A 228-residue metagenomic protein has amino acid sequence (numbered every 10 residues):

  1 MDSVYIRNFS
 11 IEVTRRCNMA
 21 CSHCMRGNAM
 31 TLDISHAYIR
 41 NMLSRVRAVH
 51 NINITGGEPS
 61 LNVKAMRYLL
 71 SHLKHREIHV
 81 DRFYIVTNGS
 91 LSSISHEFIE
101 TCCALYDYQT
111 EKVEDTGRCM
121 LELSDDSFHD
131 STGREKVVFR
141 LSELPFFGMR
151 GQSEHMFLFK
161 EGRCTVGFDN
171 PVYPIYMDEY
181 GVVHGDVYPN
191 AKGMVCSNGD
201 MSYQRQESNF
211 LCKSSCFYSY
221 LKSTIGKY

Functional and structural regions predicted by a protein language model:
M1-I85, S92-E97: Conserved alpha-helical substructure of the radical SAM core
H36-I39, R67, F98, K136 (+2 more regions): Surface-exposed beta-strand edges and their flanking turn/coil or helix-capping segments
N41, Q109-E111, S142, M149 (+3 more regions): Generic signature of intrinsically disordered, low-complexity segments enriched in small/polar residues
E58, G89-L91, S127-H129, V195 (+1 more regions): Active-site-proximal loop/turn and secondary-structure-junction residues that shape catalytic pockets, frequently
V63-H184: Conserved AdoMet/S-adenosylmethionine-binding subsite of the radical SAM
K160-Y228: Accessory C-terminal segments flanking Radical SAM cores
